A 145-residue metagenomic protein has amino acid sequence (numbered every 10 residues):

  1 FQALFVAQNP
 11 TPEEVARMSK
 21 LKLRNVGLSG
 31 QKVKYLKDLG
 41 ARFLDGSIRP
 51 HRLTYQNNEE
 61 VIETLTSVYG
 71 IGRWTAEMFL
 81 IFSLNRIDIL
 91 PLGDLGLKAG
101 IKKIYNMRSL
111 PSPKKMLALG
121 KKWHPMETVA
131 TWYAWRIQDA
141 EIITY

Functional and structural regions predicted by a protein language model:
F1-S67, H124: Alpha-helical ds-nucleic-acid-binding substructure associated with the helix-hairpin-helix region of base-excision DNA
R73-Y145: C-terminal accessory module of base-excision DNA glycosylases/AP lyases that mediates lesion recognition and DNA
